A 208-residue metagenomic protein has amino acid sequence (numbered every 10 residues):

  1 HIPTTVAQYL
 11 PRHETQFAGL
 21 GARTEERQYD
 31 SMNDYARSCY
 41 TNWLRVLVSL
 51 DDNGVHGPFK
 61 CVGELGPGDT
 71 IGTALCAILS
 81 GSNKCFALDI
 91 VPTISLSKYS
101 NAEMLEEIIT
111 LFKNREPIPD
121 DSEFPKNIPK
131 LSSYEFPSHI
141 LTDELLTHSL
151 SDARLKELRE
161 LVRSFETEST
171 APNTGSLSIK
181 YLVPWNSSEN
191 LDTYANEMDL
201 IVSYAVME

Functional and structural regions predicted by a protein language model:
H1-A22: N-terminal auxiliary segments of SAM/dcSAM-dependent transferases
F17-P58, N101: Class I SAM-dependent methyltransferase Rossmann-like catalytic core, especially the SAM/SAH-binding loop
Y40-W43, I71, C76: N-terminal accessory alpha/beta regions
G57-T70, A77, F86: Conserved class I S-adenosyl-L-methionine
K60, N83, E197-D199: Conserved acidic residues
L79, N83-L182: Class I S-adenosyl-L-methionine-dependent methyltransferase module
V183-I201: A short acidic, Gly/Pro-enriched loop at the edge of an enzyme's catalytic core that lines a small-molecule cofactor
L200-E208: Short catalytic micro-motifs in class I SAM-dependent methyltransferases
